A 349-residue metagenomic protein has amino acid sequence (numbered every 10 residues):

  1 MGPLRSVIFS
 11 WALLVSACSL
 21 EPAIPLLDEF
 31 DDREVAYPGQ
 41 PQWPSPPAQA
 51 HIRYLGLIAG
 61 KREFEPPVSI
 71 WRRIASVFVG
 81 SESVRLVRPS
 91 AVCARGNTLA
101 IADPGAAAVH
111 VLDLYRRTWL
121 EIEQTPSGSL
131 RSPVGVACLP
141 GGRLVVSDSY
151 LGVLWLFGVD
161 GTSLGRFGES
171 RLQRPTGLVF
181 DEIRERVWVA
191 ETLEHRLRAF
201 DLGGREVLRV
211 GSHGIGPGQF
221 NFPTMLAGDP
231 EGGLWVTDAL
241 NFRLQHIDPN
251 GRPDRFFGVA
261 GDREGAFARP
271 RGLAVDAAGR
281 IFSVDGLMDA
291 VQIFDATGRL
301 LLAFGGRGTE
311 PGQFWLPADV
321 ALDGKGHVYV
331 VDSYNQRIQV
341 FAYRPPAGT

Functional and structural regions predicted by a protein language model:
M1-P3: N-terminal secretory signal peptides that target proteins for export/translocation
V7-S16: Bacterial N-terminal signal peptides
S19-T349: Eukaryotic scaffold repeat domains enriched in small/polar residues
